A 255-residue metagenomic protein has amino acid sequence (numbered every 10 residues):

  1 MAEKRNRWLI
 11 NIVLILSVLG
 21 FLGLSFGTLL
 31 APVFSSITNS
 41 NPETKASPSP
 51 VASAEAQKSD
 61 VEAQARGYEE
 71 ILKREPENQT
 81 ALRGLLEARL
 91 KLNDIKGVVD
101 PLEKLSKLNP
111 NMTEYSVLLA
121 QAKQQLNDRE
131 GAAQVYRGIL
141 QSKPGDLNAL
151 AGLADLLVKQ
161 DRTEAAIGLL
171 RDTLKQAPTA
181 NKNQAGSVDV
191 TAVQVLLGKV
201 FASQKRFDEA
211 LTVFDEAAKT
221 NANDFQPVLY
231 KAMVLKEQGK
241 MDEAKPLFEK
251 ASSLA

Functional and structural regions predicted by a protein language model:
M1-G84, D100: N-terminal leader/linker segments that initiate helical-solenoid repeat arrays
Q79-T80, T113-E114, L147-N148, N181 (+3 more regions): Helix-start (N-cap) detector for alpha-helical repeat units in TPR-like alpha-solenoids, especially tetratricopeptide
